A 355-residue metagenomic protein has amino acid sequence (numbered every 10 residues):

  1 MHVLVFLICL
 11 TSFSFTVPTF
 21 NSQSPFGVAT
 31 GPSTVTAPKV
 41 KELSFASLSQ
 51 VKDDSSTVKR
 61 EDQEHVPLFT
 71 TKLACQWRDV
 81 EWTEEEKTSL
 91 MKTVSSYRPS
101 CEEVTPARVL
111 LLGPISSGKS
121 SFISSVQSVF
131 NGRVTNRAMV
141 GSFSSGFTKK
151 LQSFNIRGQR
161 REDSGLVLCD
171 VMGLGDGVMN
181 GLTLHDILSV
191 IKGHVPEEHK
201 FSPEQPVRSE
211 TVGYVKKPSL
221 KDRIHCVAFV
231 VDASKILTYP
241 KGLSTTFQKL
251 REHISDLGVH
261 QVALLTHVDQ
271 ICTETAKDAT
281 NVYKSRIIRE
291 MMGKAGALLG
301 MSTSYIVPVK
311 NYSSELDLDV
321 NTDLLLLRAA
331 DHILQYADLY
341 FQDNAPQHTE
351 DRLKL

Functional and structural regions predicted by a protein language model:
H2-F6, F13, V17-P114, F147-N155 (+3 more regions): Short, flexible boundary segments at extreme N-termini or domain junctions of P-loop NTPases and their
S96-V104, P114, V126-V259, H267-I287 (+3 more regions): Switch- and interface-adjacent substructures of P-loop NTPase systems
L110, V262-A263: A structural signal for isolated positions on well-ordered beta-strands in alpha/beta enzyme cores
G118: Conserved glycine(s) of the Walker
E290-A295: Two-metal-ion acidic nuclease core segments, chiefly of the RNase H-like superfamily
